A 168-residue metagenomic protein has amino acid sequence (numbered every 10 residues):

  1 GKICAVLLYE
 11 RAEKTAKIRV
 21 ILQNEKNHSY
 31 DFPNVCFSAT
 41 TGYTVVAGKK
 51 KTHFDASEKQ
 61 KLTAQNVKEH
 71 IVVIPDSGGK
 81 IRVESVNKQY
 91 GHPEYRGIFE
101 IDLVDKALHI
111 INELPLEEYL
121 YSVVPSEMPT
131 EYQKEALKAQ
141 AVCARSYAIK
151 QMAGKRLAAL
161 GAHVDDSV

Functional and structural regions predicted by a protein language model:
G1-V168: Conserved, single-site charged/polar hotspot
